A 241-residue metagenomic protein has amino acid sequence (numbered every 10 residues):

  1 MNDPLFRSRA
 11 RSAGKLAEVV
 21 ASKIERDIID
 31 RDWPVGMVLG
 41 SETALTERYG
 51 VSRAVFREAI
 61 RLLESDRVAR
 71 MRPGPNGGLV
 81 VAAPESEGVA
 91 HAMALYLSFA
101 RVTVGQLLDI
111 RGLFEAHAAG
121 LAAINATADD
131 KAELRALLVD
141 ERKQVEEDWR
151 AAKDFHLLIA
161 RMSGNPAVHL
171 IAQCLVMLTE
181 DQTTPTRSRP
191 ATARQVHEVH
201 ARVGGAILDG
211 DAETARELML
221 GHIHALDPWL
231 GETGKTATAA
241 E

Functional and structural regions predicted by a protein language model:
M1-F6, A212-E241: C-terminal effector-binding regulatory domain of bacterial HTH transcription factors
M1-F6, R61, V80, K143-R150 (+3 more regions): An N-terminal domain-start capping segment
M1-I110, A237-E241: Short linear motifs at protein or domain termini
D32-G36, I124-D129, A212, G234-A237: Surface-exposed helix-capping loop/turn segments at secondary-structure junctions
L107-P185, V196-R202, T214-W229: Conserved amphipathic alpha-helical segments that form helical-bundle/coiled-coil interaction surfaces
T186, A191-T192: Extended hydrophobic/aromatic segments used for targeting, binding, or gating
